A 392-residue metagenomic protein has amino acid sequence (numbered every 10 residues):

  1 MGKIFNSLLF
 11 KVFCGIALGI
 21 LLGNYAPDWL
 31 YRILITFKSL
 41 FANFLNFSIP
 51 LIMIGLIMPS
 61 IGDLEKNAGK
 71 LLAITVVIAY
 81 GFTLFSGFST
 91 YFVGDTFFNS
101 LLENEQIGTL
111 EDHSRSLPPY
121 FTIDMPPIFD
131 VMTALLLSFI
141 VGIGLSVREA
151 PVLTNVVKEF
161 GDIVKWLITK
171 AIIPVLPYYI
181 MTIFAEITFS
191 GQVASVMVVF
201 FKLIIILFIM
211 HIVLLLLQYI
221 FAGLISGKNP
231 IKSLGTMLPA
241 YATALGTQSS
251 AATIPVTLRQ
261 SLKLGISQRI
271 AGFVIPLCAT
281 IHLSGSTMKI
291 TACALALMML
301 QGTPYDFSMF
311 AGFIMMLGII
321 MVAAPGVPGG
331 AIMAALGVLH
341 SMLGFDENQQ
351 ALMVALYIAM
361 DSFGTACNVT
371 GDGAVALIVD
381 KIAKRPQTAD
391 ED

Functional and structural regions predicted by a protein language model:
G2-A26, S39-S48, K70-K232, D392: Signature of multi-pass transmembrane helix bundles
G19, P50-M58, S86, T90 (+11 more regions): Alpha-helical transmembrane segments of polytopic integral membrane proteins, especially the permease/helical cores
P27, G62-K70, N99, S146-P151 (+7 more regions): Juxtamembrane helix-boundary/capping and inter-helix hinge elements in multi-pass membrane proteins
I33, G69, A73, V193-F201 (+3 more regions): Membrane-water interface of transmembrane alpha-helices in multipass transporters/channels
I35-N46, N155-K170, G235-T243, R259-K263 (+3 more regions): Short amphipathic alpha-helical coupling elements at transmembrane boundaries
L40, F44, I57-M58, T75-Y80 (+9 more regions): Transmembrane helix-bundle signature of multi-pass membrane transporters/permeases
L102, T291-D392: Transmembrane alpha-helical segments and their short flanking loops that form helix-hairpins/helix-helix interfaces
P239, T243-M321, A383-D392: Helix-loop-helix junctions within the multi-pass membrane cores of secondary transporters/permeases
